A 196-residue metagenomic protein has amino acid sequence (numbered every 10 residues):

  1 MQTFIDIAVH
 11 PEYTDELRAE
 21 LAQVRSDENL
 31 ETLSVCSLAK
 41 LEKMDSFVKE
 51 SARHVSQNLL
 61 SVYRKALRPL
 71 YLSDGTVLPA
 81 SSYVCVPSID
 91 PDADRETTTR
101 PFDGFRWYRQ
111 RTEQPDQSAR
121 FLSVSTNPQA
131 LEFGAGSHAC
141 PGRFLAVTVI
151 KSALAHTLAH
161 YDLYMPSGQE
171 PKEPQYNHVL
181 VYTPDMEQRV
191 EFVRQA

Functional and structural regions predicted by a protein language model:
M1-A22, G142, I150: Central I-helix of cytochrome P450 enzymes
Y13, T126, S137, R143-L180: Cytochrome P450 heme-binding "Cys pocket" and the immediately downstream C-terminal segment
Q23-T76, A80-D90: Conserved cytochrome P450 K-helix E-x-x-R motif and the immediately C-terminal K′/meander segment
V35-L38, A135-R143: Active-site rim elements
T76, V179-A196: C-terminal helix/juxtamembrane-tail motif
V86-R120: Conserved cytochrome P450 K-helix/beta-meander segment immediately N-terminal to the heme-binding cysteine loop
S118-L131: Active-site-adjacent bridging/hinge elements
